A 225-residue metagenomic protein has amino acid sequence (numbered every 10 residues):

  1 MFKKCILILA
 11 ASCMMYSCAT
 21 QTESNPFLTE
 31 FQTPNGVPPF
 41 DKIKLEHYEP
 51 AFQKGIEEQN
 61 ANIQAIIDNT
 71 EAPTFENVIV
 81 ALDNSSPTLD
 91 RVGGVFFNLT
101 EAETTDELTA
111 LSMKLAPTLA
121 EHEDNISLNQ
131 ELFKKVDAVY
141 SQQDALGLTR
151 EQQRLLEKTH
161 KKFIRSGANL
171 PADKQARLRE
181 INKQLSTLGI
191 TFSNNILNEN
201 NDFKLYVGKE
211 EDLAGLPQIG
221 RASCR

Functional and structural regions predicted by a protein language model:
M1-E23: Bacterial Sec-dependent N-terminal signal peptides
C18-R225: Zn2+-dependent metallopeptidase catalytic domains
